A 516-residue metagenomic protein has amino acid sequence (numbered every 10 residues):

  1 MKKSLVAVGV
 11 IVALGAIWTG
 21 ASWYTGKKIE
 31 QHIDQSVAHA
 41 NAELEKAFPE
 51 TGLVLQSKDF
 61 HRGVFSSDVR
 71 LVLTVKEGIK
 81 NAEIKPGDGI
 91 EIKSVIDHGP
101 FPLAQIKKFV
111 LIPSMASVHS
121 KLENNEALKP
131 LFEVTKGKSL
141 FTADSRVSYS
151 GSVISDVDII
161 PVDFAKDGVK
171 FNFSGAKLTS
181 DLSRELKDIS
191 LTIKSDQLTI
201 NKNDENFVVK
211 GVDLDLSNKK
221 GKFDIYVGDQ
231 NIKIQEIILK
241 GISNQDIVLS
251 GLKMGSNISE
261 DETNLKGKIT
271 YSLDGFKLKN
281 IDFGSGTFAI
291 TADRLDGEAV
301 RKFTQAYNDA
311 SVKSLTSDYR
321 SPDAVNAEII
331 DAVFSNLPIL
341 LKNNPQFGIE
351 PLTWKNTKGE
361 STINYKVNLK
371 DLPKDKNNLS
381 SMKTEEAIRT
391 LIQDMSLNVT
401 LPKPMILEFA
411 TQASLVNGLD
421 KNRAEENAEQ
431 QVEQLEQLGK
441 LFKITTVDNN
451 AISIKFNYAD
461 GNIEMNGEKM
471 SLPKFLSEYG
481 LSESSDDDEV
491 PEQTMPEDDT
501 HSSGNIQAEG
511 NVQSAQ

Functional and structural regions predicted by a protein language model:
M1-L5: Positively charged n-region of N-terminal signal peptides that target proteins for export
V8-G9, A16-Q516: Glycine-rich, small/hydroxylated-residue low-complexity segments
